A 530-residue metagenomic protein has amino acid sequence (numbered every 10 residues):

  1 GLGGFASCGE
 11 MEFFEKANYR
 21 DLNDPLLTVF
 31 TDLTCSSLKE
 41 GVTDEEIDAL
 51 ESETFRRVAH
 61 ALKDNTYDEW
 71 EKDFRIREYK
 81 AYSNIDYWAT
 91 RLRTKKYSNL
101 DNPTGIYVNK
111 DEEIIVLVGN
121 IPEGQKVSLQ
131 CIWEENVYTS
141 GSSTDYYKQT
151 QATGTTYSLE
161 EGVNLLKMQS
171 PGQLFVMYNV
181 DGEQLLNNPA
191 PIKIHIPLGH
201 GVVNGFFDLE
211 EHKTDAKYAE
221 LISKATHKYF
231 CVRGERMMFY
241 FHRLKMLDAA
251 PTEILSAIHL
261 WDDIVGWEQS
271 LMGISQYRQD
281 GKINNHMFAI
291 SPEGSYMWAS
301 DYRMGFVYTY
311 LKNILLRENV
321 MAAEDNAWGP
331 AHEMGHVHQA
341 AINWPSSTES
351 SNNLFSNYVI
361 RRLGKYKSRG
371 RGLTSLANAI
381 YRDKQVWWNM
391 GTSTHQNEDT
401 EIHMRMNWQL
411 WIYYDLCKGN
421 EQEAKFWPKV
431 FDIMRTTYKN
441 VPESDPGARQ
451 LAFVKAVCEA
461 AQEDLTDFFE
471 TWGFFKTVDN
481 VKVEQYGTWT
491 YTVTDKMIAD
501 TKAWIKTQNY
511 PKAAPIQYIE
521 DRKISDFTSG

Functional and structural regions predicted by a protein language model:
M11, D21-F206: Beta-strand-enriched, solvent-exposed domains that form extended recognition/catalytic surfaces
V29, S36-D68, P446-G530: Beta/coil-rich, acidic/histidine-enriched accessory regions frequently appended to metallopeptidases
K193-C231: Low-complexity, Pro/Ser/Thr- and charge-rich linker/hinge segments at domain boundaries
Y218-E421, W427-F431, F453: Catalytic cores of extracellular degradative/oxidative enzymes
I380-K496, D500: Active-site-proximal alpha-helical
